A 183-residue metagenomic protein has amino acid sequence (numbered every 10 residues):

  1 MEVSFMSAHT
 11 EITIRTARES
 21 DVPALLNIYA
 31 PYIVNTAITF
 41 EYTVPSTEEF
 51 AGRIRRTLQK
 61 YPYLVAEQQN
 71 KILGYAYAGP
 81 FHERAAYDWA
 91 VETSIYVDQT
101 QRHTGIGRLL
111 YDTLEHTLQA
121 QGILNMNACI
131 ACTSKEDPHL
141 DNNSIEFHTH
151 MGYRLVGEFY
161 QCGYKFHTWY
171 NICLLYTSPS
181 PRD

Functional and structural regions predicted by a protein language model:
T13-L25: A short beta-loop-alpha structural element at the N-terminal edge of CoA-dependent acyl/N-acetyltransferase catalytic
N27-V44, T57: Helix-loop element at the rim of GNAT/NAT acetyltransferase active sites that forms part of the acceptor-substrate
Y42-T100, Y111-D112, T117, Q121 (+1 more regions): Acetyl-CoA-dependent GNAT
Y77-P80, C129-A131, I145, T149-W169: Conserved catalytic-core motifs of GNAT/GCN5-like acyltransferases
S94-R102, I130-K135: A short, internal acetyl-CoA/4′-phosphopantetheine-binding micro-motif in the GNAT/acyltransferase core
H103-H116, N142-E146: Conserved acetyl-CoA-binding loop-helix of GNAT-fold acetyltransferases
Q119-E136: Conserved GNAT acetyl-CoA-binding A-motif
Y176-D183: Conserved small/polar residues in nucleotide/adenosyl-binding loops
